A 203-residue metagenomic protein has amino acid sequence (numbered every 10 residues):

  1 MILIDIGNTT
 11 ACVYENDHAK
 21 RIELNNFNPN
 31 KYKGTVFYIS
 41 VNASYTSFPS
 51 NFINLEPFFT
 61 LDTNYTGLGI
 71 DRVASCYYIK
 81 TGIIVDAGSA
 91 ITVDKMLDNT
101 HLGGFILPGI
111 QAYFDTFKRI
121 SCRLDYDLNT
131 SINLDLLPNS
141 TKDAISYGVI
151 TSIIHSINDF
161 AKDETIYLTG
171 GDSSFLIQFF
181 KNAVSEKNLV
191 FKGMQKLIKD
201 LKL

Functional and structural regions predicted by a protein language model:
M1, T9, N25, P29-N30 (+1 more regions): Catalytic phosphate/metal-binding cores of nucleic-acid and nucleotide-processing enzymes, i.e., regions that mediate
M1-D17, I79-T100, F117: Gly/Thr-rich phosphate-binding beta-strand-loop-beta motif of the actin/hexokinase/Hsp70
I2-F27, V41, G171, I177: N-terminal beta1-alpha1 ligand-phosphate binding loop
V13-N16, P29-K33, S44-N51, D94 (+1 more regions): Short loop/helix-cap segments at secondary-structure boundaries that form the rim of catalytic
K33-A43, E164-D172: Short glycine-rich phosphate-binding loop at a beta-alpha junction
F48-I79: Glycine/small-residue-rich loop that forms an oxyanion/phosphate-binding "nest" at active or ligand-binding sites
V73, V184-L203: Glycine-rich phosphate-binding/hydrolytic loop that grips phosphoryl groups
P108-E164: Active-site rim beta-loop-alpha module in soluble metabolic enzymes
